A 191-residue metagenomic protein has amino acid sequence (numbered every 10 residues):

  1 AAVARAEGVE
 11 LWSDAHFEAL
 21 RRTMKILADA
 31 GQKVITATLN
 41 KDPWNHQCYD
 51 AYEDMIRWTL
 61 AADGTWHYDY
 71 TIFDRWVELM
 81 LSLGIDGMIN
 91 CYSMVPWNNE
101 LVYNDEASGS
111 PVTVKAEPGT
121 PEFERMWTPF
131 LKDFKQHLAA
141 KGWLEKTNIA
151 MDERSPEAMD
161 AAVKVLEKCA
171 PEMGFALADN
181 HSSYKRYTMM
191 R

Functional and structural regions predicted by a protein language model:
A1-M173, D179-K185: Aromatic-lined carbohydrate-binding surfaces of glycoside hydrolases
R186-R191: Structural recognition of alpha->loop->beta junctions
